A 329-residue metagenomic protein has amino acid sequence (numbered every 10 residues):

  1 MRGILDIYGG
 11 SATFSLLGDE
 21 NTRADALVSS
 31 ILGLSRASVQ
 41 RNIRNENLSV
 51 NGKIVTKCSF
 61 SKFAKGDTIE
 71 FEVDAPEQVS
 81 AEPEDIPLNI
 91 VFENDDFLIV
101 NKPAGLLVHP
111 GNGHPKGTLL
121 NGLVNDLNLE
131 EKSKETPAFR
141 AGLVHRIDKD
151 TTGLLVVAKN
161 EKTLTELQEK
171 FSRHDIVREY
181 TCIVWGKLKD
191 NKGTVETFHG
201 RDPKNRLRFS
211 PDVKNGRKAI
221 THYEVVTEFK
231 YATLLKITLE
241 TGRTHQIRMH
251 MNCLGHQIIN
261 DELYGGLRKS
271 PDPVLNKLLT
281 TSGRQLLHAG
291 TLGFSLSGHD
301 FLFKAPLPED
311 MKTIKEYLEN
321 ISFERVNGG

Functional and structural regions predicted by a protein language model:
M1-G329: RNA pseudouridine synthases
